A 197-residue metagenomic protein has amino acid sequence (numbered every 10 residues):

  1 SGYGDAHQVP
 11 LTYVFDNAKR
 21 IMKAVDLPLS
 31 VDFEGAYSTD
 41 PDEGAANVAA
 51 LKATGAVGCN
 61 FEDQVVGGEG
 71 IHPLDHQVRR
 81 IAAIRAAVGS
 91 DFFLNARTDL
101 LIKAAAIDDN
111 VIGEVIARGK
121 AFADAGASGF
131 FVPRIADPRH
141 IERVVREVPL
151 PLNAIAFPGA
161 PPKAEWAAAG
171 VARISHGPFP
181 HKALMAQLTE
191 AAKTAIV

Functional and structural regions predicted by a protein language model:
S1-H176, K182-T189, T194: Alpha/beta enzyme core
